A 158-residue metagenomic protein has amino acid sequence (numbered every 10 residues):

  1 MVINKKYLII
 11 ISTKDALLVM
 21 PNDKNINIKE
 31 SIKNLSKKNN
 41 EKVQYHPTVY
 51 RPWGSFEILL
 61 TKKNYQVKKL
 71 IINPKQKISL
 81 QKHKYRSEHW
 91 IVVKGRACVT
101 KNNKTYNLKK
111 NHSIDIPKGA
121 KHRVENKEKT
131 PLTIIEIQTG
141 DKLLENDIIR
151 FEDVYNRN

Functional and structural regions predicted by a protein language model:
M1-I91, R96-D115, H122-R123, K127 (+2 more regions): Left-handed beta-helix
T130: Residue-level signal for beta-strand positions within conserved beta-sheet cores that form or flank
I134: Noncatalytic nucleic-acid binding interfaces
Q138: Anionic group-transfer/hydrolysis microenvironments
I149, V154-N158: Conserved double-stranded beta-helix
